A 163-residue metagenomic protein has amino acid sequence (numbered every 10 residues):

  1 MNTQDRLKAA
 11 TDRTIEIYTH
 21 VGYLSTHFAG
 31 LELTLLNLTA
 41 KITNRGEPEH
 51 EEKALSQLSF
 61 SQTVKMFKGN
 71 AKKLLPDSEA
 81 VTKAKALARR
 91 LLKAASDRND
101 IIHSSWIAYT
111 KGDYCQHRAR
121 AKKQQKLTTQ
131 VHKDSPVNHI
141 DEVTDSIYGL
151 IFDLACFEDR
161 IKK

Functional and structural regions predicted by a protein language model:
M1-T26, L33-K163: Acidic, Ser/Thr/Gly/Pro-rich intrinsically disordered interaction regions
